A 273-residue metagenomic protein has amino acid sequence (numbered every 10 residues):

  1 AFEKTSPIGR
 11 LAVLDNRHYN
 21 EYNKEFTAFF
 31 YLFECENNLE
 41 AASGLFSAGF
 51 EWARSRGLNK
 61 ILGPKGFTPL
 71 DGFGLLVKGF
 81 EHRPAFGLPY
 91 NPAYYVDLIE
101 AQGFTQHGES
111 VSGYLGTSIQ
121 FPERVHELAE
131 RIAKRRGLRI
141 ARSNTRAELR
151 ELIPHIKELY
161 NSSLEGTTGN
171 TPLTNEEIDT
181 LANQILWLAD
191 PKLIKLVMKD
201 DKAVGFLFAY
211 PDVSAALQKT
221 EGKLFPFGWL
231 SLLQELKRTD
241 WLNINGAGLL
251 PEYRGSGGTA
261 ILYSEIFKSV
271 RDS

Functional and structural regions predicted by a protein language model:
A1-Y22, R142-L249, S264: A conserved beta-strand-loop-helix scaffold within acyl/acetyltransferase catalytic domains
L14-H18, F33-C35, G66-T68, S118 (+1 more regions): An acidic- and aromatic-residue-enriched active-site/binding cleft used to recognize and process polar
E21, P69-F73, Q120-P122, G205 (+1 more regions): Short catalytic/ligand-binding loop motif for oxyanion handling, primarily in non-cytosolic enzymes, centered on
E21-G103, T220-S273: Acyl-donor binding region in acyl/amide transferases
N59-G66, H107-Y114, L196: A structural signal for short, well-ordered beta-strand segments and their strand-loop junctions that often border
K65, A129-I132, P211-V213: Short, small-residue-rich loop/turn micro-motifs
P89-G169: Acyltransferase donor/substrate-recognition loop-hinge adjacent to the catalytic core
